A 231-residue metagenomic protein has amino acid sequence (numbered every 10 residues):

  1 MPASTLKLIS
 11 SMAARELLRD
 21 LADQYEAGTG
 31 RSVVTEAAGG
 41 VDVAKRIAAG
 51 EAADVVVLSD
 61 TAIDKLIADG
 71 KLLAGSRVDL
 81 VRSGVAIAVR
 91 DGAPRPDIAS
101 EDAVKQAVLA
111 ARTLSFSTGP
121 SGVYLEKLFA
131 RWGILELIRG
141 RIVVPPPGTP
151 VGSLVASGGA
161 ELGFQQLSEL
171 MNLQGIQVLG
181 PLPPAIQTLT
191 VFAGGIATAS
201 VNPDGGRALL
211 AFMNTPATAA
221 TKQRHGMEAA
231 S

Functional and structural regions predicted by a protein language model:
M1-E36, V41, K45, A49-E51 (+4 more regions): Exported/periplasmic ABC-transporter solute-binding proteins
